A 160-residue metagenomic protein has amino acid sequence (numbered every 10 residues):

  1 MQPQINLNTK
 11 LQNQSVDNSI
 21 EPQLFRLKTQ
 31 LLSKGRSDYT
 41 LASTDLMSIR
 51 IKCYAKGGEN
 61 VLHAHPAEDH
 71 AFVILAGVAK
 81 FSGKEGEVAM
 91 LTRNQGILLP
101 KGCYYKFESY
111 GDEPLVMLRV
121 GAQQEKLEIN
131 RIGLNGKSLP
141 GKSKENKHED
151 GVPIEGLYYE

Functional and structural regions predicted by a protein language model:
M1-S48, V61-L62, I132-E160: A short, N-terminal "cap"/entry segment at the start of jelly-roll beta-barrel domains of the cupin/DSBH fold
S37-M47, K56-A71, E85, R93: A short beta-loop-beta micro-motif enriched in histidine and acidic residues
C53-A55, A64-F81, V120-Q123: Short, conserved beta-strand element in jelly-roll/cupin
L62-H63, F81-S82, L99, Y105-G111 (+1 more regions): Short beta-strand His + acidic residue motifs that chelate non-heme Fe in jelly-roll/DSBH and cupin folds
A71, L98, E113-R131: A short hydrophobic beta-strand segment most commonly corresponding to one strand of the jelly-roll/cupin
E85-K101: Short acidic-glycine-tyrosine-enriched beta hairpin
R93, E108-S109, I129-N130: Short glycine-/acidic-enriched loop or helix-start segments at secondary-structure transitions that form or flank
